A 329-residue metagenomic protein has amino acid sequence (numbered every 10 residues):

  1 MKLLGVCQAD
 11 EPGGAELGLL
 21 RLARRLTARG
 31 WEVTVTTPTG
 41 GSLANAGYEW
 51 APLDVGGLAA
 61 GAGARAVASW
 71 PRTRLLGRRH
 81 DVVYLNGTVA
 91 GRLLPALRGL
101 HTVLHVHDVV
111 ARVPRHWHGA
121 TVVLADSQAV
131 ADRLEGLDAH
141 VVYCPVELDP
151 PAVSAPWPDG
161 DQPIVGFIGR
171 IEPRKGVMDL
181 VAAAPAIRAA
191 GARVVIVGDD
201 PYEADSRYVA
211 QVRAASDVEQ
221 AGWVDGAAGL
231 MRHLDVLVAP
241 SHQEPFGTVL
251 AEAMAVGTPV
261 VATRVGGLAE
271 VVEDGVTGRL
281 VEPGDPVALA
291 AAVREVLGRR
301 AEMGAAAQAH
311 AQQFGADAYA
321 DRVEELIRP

Functional and structural regions predicted by a protein language model:
G5-G13, L17-A64, Y202: N-terminal strand-loop element at the rim of the active site of nucleotide-sugar-dependent glycosyltransferases
E16-R21, P163, F167-A186, R207 (+1 more regions): A conserved mid-protein helix/loop that constitutes part of the nucleotide-sugar donor-binding site
L43-A46, R193-A221: Short, structured helix-loop element that forms part of the nucleotide-activated donor/catalytic region
S69, Y84-A90, V106-H107: Short His-centered aromatic/hydrophobic patch
H242: Aromatic "clamp/platform" in nucleotide-sugar-dependent glycosyltransferases that forms part of the donor/acceptor
P259-A262, V272: Short hydrophobic beta-strand element within catalytic cores of glycosyltransferases and related nucleotide-activated
D274-G275, R279-D285, E295-R299: Conserved acidic donor-binding segment of nucleotide-sugar-dependent glycosyltransferases
A301-F314: A short, well-ordered alpha-helix in the C-terminal region of glycosyltransferases
